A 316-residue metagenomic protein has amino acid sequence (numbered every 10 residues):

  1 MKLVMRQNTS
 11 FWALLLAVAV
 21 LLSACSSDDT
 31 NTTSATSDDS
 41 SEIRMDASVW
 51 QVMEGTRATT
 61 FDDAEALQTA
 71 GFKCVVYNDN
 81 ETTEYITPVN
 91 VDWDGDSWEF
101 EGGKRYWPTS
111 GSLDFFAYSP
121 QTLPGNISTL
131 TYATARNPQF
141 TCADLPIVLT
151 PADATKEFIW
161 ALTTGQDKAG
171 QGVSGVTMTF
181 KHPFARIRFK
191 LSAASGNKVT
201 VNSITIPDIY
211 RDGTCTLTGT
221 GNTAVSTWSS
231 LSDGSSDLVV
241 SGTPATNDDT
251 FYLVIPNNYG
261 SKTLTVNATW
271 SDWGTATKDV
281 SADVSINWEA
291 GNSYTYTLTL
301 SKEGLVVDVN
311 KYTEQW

Functional and structural regions predicted by a protein language model:
K2-A13: Bacterial N-terminal signal peptides that target proteins for export
L21-A24: C-terminal motif of bacterial Sec signal peptides marking the signal peptidase cleavage site
S27-T200, V240-N247, N258, E289 (+1 more regions): Short, low-hydrophobicity acidic/polar segments
V75-T82, I209-R211, S271-W273: Change "in extracellular beta-sheet-rich domains … of secreted and cell-surface proteins" to "in beta-sheet-rich domains
E84-S97, L217-T243, V280-S285: Solvent-exposed serine/threonine-rich low-complexity stretches and specific carbohydrate-binding patches
C142, E157-G165, N197-V240, Y296: Acidic/polar low-complexity flexible segments
V240-D283: Extended serine/threonine-enriched, polar tracts that run as long, contiguous segments within proteins
S271-W316: Hydrophilic extracytoplasmic domains
